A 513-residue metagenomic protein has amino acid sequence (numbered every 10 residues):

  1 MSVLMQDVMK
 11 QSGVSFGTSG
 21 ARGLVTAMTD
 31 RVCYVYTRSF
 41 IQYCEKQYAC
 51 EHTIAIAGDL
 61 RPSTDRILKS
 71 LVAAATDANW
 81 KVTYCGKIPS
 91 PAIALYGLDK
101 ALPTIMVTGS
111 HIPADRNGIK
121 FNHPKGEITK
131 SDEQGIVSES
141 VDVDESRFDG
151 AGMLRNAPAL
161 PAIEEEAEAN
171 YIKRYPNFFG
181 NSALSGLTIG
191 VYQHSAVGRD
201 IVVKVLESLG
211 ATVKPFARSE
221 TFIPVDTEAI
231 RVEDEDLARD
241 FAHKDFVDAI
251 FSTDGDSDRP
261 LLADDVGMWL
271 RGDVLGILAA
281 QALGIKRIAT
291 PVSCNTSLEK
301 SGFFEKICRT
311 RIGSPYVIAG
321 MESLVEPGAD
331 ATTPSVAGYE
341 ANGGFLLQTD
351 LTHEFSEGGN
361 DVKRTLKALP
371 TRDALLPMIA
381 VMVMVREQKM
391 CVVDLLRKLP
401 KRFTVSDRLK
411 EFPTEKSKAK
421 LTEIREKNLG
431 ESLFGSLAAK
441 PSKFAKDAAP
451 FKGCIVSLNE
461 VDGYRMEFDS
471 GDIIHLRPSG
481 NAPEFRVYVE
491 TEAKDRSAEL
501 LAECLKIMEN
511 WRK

Functional and structural regions predicted by a protein language model:
S2-I223: Gly/Ser-rich phosphate-binding catalytic loop and adjacent alpha/beta segment that cradle a phosphoryl group at enzyme
S19, I56, I93, I105 (+11 more regions): Buried hydrophobic positions in well-ordered alpha/beta secondary-structure cores of metabolic enzymes
V82-P91, W269-G272, R309-I312: Active-site nucleophile and cofactor-binding loops and adjacent substrate-binding regions of central metabolic enzymes
G86-L102, E228-D248, V317-D330: Conserved phosphate-binding catalytic cores of ATP/NTP-utilizing and phosphoryl-transfer enzymes
D115, H123-G126, H243-R309, A319: Replace "Mg2+/Mn2+-dependent" with "divalent metal-dependent
D115-V141, L262-A279, L351-A374: A short, gly/pro- and small-residue-rich
E165-G180, D234-L237, R311-Y316, E326: Active-site glycine-rich loop that binds ribose-phosphate moieties when present
V247-A249, I285-G480, E484-Y488, K494-K513: Phosphate-binding and adjacent anionic-ligand microenvironments
